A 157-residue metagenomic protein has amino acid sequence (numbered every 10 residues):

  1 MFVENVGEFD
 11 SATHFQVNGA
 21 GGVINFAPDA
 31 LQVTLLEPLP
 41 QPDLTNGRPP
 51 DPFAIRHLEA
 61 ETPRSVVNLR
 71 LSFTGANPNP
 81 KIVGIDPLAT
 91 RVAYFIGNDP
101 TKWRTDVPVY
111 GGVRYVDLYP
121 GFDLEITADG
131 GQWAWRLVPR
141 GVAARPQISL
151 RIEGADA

Functional and structural regions predicted by a protein language model:
M1-A157: Extracytoplasmic/secretory N-terminal segments
